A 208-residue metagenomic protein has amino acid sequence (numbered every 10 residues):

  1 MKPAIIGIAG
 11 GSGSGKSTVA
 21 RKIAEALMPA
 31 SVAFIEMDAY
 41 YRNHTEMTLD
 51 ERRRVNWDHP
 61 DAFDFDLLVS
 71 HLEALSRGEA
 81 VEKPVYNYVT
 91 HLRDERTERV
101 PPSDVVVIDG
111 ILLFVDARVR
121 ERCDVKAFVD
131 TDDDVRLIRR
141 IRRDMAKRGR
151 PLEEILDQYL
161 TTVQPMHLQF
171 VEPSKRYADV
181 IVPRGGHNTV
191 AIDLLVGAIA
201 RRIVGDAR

Functional and structural regions predicted by a protein language model:
G11: P-loop (Walker A) phosphate-binding loop of NTP-binding proteins
K16: Conserved lysine of the Walker
V19: Hydrophobic positions on the alpha1 helix immediately C-terminal to the Walker A/P-loop
E25-A33: Post-Walker A helix-loop "phosphate-sensing" segment adjacent to the P-loop in P-loop NTPases
A33-I35, R42-T90: Conserved nucleotide-sensing/catalytic segment adjacent to the nucleotide-binding pocket in NTP-handling enzymes
H71-I108, A200, D206: Phosphate-binding/switch loop-helix module in NTP-utilizing enzymes
D94-R148: ATP-dependent NMP and nucleoside kinases share a basic, alpha-helical "lid"
P101-P102, R142, Q164-R208: NTP-dependent small-molecule kinase module
